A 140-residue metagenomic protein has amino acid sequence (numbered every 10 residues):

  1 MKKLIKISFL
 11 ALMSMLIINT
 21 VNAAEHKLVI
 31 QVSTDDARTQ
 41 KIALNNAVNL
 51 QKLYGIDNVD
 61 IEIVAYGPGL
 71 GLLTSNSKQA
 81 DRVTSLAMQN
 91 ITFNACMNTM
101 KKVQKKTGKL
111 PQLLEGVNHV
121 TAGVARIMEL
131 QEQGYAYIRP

Functional and structural regions predicted by a protein language model:
M1-F9: Bacterial N-terminal signal peptides that target proteins for export
S8-I17: Bacterial N-terminal signal peptides
A23-P140: Secreted/extracellular ectodomain signature
